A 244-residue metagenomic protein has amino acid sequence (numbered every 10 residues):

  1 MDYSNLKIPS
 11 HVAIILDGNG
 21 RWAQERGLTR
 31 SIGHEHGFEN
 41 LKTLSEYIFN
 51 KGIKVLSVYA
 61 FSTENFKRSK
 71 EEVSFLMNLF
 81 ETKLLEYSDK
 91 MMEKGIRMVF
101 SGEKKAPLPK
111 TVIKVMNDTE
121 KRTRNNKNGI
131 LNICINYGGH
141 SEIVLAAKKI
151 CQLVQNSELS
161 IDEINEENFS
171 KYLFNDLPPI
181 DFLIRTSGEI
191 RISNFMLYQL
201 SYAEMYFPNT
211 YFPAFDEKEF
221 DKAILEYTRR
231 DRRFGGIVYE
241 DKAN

Functional and structural regions predicted by a protein language model:
M1-N244: Flexible, compositionally biased loop and terminal segments
